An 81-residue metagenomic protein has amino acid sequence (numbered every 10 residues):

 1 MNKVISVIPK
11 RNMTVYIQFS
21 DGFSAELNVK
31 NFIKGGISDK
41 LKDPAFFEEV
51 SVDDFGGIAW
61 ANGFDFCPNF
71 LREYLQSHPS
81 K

Functional and structural regions predicted by a protein language model:
M1-K81: Motif-centric detector for short Cys/His coordination patterns
